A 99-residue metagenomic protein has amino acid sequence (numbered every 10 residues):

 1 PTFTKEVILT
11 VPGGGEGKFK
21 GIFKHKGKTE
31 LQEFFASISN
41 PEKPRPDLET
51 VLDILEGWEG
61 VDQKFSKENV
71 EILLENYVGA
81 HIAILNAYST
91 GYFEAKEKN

Functional and structural regions predicted by a protein language model:
P1-I38: Short, charged/polar N-terminal "headpieces" of proteins
I38-N99: Acidic, low-complexity intrinsically disordered segments
